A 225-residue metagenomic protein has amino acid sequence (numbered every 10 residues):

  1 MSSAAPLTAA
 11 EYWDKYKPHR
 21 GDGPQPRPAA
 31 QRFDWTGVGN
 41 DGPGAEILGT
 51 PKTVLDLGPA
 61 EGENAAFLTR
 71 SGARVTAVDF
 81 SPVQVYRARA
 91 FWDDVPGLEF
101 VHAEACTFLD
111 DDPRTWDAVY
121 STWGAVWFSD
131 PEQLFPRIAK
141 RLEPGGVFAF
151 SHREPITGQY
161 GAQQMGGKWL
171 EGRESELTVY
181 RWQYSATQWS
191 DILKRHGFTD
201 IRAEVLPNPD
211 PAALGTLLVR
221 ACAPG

Functional and structural regions predicted by a protein language model:
M1-T50, E63: Conserved class I S-adenosyl-L-methionine
L55, E61-T107: Class I SAM-dependent methyltransferase SAM/SAH-binding core
D110-V119: A short acidic, Gly/Pro-enriched loop at the edge of an enzyme's catalytic core that lines a small-molecule cofactor
A118-E132: A short SAM/SAH-binding and catalytic strip from SAM-dependent methyltransferases
Q133-P144: A short glycine-rich, Lys/Arg-flanked "PGG" loop and its adjoining helix->strand segment in the class I
V147-E176: Conserved class I S-adenosyl-L-methionine
Y180-G197: Short alpha-helix
H196, P207-G225: Core SAM-dependent methyltransferase catalytic element
